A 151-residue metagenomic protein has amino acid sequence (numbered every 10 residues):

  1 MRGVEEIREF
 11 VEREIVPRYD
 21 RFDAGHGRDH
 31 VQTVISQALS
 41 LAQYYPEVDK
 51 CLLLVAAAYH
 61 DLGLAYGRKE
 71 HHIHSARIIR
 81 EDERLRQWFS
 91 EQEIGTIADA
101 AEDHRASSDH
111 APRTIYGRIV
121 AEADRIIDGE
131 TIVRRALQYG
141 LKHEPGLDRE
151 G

Functional and structural regions predicted by a protein language model:
M1-E6, Y19-E47, Y59, S108-G151: Divalent metal-dependent phosphate-bond-processing catalytic cores, especially two-metal-ion Mg2+/Mn2+ enzymes that act
V11-E14, A123: Short terminal alpha-helical segments
R18-F22, A42, D61-Y66, E83 (+2 more regions): Short amphipathic alpha-helical interaction patches enriched in hydrophobic/aromatic residues with interspersed Lys/Arg
H26, Y45-C51, G67, H71 (+2 more regions): Short, surface-exposed helix-loop/turn micro-motifs enriched in polar/charged residues
V34-I35, L39-L41, E70-L85: An active-site-proximal "capping" alpha-helix that borders the catalytic cofactor pocket
V48-G67, H71, S75, T96-A106: His-Asp-centered metal-binding catalytic motifs of divalent-metal-dependent phosphohydrolases/nucleases
I78-T114: Hydrophobic, well-structured mid-protein blocks that either form specific transmembrane helices
